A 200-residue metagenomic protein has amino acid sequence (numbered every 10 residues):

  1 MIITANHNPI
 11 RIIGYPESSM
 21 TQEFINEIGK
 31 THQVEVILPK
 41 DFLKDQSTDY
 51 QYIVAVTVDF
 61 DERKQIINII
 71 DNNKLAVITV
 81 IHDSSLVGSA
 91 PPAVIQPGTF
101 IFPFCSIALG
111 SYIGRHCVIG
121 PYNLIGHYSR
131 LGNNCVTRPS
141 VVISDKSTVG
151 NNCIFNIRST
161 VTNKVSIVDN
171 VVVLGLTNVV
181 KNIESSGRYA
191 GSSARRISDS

Functional and structural regions predicted by a protein language model:
M1-N133, V141, N151, D169 (+1 more regions): Domain-scale signature associated with acetyltransferase and cell-envelope carbohydrate enzymes
R138-S200: Glycine-rich hexapeptide-repeat left-handed beta-helix
